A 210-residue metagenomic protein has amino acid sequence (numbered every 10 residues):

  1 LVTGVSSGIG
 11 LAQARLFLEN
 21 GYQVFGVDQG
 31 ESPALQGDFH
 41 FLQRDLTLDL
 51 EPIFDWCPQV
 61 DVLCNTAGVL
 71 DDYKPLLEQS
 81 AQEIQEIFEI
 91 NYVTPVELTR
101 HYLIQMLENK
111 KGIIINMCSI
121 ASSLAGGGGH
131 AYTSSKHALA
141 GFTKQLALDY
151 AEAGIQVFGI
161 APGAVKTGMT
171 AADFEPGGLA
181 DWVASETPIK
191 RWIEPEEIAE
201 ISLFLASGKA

Functional and structural regions predicted by a protein language model:
S6-S7: Conserved glycine-rich cofactor-binding loop
K74-L76, E83-Q85, V183: Substrate-binding pocket helix/loop in short-chain dehydrogenase/reductase
Q79, A125-S134, Q145: Active-site loop-to-helix junction immediately N-terminal to the catalytic Tyr of the SDR YXXXK motif in Rossmann-fold
T99, S135, T143: Active-site helix of classical SDR
I104, L148-E152: Alpha-helical segment proximal to the catalytic Tyr-Lys
S119: Residue(s) in the substrate-gating loop at a strand-loop-helix junction that position the organic substrate next
R191-A210: C-terminal substrate-recognition "lid" of short-chain dehydrogenase/reductases
